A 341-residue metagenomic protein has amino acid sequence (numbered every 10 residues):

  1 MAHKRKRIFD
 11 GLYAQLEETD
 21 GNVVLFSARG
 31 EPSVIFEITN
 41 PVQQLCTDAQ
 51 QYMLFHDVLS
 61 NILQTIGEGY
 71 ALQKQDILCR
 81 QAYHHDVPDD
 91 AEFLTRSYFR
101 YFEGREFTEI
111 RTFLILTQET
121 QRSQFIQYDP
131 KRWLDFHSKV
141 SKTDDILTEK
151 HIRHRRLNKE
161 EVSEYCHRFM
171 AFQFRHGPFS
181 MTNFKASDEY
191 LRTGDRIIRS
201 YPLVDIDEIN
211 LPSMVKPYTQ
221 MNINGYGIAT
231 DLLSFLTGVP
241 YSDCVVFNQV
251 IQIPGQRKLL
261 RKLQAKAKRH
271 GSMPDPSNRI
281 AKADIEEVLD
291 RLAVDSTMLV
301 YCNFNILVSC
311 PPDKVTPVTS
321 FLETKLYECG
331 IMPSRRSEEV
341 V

Functional and structural regions predicted by a protein language model:
M1-V341: Extended, folded cores of ATP/NTP-driven motor/assembly subunits in large transport and secretion machines
